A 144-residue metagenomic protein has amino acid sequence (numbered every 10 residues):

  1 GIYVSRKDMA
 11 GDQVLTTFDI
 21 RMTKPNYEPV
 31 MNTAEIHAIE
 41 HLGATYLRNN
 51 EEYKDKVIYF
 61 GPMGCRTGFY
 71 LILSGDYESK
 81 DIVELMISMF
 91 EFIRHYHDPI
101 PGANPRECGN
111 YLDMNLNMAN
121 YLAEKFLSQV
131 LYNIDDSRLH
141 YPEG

Functional and structural regions predicted by a protein language model:
G1-D12, T17, R48-G61, R66-Y70 (+1 more regions): Non-catalytic beta-strand/loop surface segments
G1-L47: His/Glu-rich zincin catalytic helix
V30-A38, V57, L73-Y77: Short coil/turn segments at secondary-structure boundaries
E35-H37, N49-N50, E78, L85: N-terminal, helix-rich and Lys/Arg-enriched segments in bacterial and organellar proteins
H37, H41, H95-H97, H140: Histidine (H) residue identity feature
H41-E52, I87-E91: Short, intrinsically disordered, mixed-charge
Y59-Y132: Active-site-adjacent, His/Asp/Glu-enriched structural segments that form or flank metal-binding and acid/base networks
S128-G144: Histidine-acidic residue clusters that define the catalytic metal-binding segment of zinc metallopeptidase domains
